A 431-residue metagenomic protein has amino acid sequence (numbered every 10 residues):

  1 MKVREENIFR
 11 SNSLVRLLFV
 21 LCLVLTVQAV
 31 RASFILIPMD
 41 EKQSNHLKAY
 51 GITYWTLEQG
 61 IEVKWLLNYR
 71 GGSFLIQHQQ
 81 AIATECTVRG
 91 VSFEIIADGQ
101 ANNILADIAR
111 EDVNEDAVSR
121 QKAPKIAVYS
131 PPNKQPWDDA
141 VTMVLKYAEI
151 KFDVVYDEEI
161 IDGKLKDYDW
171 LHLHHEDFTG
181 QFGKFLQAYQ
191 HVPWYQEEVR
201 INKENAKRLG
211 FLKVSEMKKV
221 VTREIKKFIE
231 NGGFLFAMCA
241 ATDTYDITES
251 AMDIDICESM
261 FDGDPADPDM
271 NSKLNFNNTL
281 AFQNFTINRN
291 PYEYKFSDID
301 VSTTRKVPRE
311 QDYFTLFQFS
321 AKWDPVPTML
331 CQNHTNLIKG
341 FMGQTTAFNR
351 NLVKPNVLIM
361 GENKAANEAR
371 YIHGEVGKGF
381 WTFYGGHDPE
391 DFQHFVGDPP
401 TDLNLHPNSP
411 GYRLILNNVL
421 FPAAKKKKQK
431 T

Functional and structural regions predicted by a protein language model:
M1-S13: N-terminal secretory signal peptides that target proteins for export/translocation
R16-T26: Bacterial N-terminal signal peptides
T26-A32: Sec/Tat signal peptide C-region and signal peptidase I cleavage site
A32-D139, A148, G386, Q393 (+1 more regions): Hydrophobic targeting/anchoring helices
S33-L75, D255, L352-T431: Extracellular ligand-binding/catalytic regions of CAZymes and related secreted enzymes and adhesion modules
F34-I35, D40-S44, F74-L75, Q79-T84 (+2 more regions): Helical hinge/lid and interdomain linker segments adjacent to catalytic or ligand-binding clefts that mediate domain
D139, K146, D243, K273-V396: Catalytic beta-strand/loop cores that center a nucleophilic Ser/Cys/Thr and support acyl-enzyme chemistry
K219, K227-E230, T242, D246-F296: Serine-dependent carboxylesterase/thioesterase catalytic core of lipase-like alpha/beta-hydrolase/SGNH enzymes
